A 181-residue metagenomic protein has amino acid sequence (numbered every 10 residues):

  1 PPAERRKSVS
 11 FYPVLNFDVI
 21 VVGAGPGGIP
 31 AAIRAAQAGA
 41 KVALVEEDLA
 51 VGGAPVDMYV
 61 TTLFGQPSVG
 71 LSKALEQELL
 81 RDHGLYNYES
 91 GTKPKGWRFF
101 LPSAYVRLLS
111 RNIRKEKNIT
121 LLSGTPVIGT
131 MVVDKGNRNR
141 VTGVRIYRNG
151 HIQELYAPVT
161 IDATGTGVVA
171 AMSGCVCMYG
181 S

Functional and structural regions predicted by a protein language model:
P1-V19, R107, L122: Extreme N-terminal leader/targeting segments of oxidoreductases
S8, A40-K41, E46-V133, N137-N139 (+1 more regions): Conserved N-terminal/central alpha/beta ligand/cofactor-binding core
L15-F17, G150-V159: Core beta-strand elements of the Rossmann-like FAD/NAD(P) dinucleotide-binding domain in flavoenzyme oxidoreductases
V19-A43: N-terminal Rossmann-like FAD-binding beta1-loop-alpha1 element of flavoenzymes
V22, L155-G165: Short hydrophobic core segments
P30, R34-A35, E47, P55 (+2 more regions): Hydrophobic/aromatic ligand-binding patch that stacks against planar heteroaromatic rings of cofactors or nucleotides
M131-E154: Conserved beta-strand-loop-beta-strand element in the redox core of flavoprotein oxidoreductases
D162-S181: Glycine-rich loop(s) and the adjacent beta-strand/alpha-helix scaffold that form part
